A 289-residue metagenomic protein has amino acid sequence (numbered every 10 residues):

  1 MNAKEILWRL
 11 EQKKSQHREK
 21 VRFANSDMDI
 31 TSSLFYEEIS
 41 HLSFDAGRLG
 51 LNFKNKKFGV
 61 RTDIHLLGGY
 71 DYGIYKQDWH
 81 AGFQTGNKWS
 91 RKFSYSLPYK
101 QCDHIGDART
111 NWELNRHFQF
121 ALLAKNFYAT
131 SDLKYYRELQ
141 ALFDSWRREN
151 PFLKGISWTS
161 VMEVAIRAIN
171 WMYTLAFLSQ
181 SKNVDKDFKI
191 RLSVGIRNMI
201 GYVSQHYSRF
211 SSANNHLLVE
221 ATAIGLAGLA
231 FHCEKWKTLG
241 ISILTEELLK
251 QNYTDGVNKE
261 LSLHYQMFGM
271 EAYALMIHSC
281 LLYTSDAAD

Functional and structural regions predicted by a protein language model:
M1-D71: Extreme N-terminal leader/anchor segments
D45, N52-K54, D78, G82 (+3 more regions): Poly-acidic low-complexity segments
T62-L97: Low-complexity, Ser/Thr/Pro/Gly-enriched N-terminal "stalk/linker" regions
I105-S285: Aromatic-lined, polymer-binding surfaces characteristic of secreted/periplasmic polysaccharide-degrading enzymes
